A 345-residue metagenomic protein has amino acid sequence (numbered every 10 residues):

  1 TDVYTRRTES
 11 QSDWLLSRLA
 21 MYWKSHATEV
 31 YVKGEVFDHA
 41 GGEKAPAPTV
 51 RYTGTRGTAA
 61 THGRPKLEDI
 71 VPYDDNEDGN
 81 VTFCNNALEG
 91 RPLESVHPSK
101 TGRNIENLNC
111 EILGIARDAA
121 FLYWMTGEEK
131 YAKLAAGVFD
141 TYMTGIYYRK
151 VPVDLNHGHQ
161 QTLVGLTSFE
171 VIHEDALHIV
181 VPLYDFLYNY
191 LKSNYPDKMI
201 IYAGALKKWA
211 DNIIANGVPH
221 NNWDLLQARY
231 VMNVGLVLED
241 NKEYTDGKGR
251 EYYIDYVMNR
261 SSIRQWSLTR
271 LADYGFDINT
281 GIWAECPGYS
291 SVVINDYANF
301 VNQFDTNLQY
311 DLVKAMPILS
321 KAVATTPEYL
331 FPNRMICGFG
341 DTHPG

Functional and structural regions predicted by a protein language model:
T1-L236, A298: Extracellular glycan-targeting catalytic surfaces
I200-G345: Extracellular polysaccharide-recognition and catalytic grooves
